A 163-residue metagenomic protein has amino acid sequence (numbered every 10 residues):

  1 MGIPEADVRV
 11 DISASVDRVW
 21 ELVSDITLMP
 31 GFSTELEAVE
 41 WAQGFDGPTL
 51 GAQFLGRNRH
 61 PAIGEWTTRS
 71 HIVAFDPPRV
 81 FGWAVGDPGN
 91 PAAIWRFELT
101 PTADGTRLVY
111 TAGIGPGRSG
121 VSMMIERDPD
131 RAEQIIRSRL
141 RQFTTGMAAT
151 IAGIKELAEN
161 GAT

Functional and structural regions predicted by a protein language model:
M1-D11, R141, T145, N160-T163: Hydrophobic-ligand-binding modules of eukaryotic lipid transfer/binding families
M1-L50: Hydrophobic ligand-binding cavity/cleft-lining segments
I12, N58, A112-I114: Hydrophobic beta-strand positions in extracellular immunoglobulin-like domains
S13, F75-P77, T102: Structural motif
S13-V16, W20, R137, R141-T144 (+1 more regions): Short amphipathic alpha-helical segments with heptad-repeat character
R18-V23, M29, F54, I72 (+2 more regions): Hydrophobic pocket/interface hotspot
E40-I94, T145-A149, G153-T163: Glycine-rich portal/gate segments that line the openings of hydrophobic small-molecule binding cavities
D87-T145, I154: Beta-strand/loop substructures that line and gate deep hydrophobic ligand-binding cavities in soluble
